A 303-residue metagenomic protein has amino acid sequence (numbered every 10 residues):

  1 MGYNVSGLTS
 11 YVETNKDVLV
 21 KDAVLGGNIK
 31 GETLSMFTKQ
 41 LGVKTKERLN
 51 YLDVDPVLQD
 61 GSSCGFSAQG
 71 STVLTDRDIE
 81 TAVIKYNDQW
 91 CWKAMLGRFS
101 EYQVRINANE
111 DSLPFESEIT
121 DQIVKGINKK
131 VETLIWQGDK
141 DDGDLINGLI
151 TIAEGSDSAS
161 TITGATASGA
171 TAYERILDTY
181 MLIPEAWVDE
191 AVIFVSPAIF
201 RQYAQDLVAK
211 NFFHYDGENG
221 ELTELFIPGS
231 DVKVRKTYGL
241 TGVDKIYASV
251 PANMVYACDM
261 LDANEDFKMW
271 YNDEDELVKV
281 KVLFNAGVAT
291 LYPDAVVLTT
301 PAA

Functional and structural regions predicted by a protein language model:
G2-Q59, E110, T151-A170, Q202-A303: Sequence/fold signature of self-assembling virion shell proteins
K30-G31, K130, L134, I183-E190 (+3 more regions): Short secondary-structure junctions and interdomain/linker hinges
D55-L113, S117: Long, hydrophobic/aromatic-enriched structural stretches that serve as scaffold segments
C91-Y102, V195-I199, S249-P251, L291-Y292: Helix N-cap / beta->alpha transition motif
L96, S100-M181, L298-A303: Alpha-helical scaffold segments that mediate packing/assembly in large oligomeric complexes
I135-K140, E190-S196, D216-N219: Short coil/turn segments at secondary-structure boundaries
E174-K210: Ordered core of a single globular domain
